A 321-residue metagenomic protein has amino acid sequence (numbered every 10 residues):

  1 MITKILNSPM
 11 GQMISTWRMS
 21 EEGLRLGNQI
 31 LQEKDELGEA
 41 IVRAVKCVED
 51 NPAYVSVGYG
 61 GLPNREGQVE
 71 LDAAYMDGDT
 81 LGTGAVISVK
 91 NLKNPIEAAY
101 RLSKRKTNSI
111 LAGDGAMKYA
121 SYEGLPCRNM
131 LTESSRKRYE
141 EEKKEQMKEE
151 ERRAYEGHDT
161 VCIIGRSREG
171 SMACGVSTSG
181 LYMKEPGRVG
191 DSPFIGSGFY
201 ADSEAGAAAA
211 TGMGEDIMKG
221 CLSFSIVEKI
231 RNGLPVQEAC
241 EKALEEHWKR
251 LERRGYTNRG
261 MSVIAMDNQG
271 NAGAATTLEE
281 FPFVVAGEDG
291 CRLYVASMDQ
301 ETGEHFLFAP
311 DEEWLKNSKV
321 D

Functional and structural regions predicted by a protein language model:
M1-D321: Alpha/propeptide regions of enzymes that mature by internal proteolysis
